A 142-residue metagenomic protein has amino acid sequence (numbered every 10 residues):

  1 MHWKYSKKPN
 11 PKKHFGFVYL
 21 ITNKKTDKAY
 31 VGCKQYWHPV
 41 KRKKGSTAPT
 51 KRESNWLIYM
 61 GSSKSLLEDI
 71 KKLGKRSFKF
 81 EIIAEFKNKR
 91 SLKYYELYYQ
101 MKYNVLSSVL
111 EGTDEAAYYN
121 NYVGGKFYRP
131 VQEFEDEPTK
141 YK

Functional and structural regions predicted by a protein language model:
M1-Y141: Structure-specific nucleic-acid interaction/processing domains
